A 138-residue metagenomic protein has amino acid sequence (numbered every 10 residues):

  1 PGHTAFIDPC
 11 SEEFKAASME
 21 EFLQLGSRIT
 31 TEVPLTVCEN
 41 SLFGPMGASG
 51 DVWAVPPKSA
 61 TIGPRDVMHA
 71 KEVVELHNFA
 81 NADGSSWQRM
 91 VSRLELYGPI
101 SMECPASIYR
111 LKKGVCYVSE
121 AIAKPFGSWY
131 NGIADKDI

Functional and structural regions predicted by a protein language model:
P1-I138: Conserved phosphate- and dinucleotide-binding cores of soluble alpha/beta proteins, encompassing both enzyme active
